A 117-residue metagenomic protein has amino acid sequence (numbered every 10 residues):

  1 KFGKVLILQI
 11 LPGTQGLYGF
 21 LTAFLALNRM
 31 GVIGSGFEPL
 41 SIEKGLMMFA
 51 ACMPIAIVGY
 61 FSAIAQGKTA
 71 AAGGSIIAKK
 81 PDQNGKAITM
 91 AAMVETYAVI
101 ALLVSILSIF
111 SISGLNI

Functional and structural regions predicted by a protein language model:
K1-I117: Hydrophobic, small-residue-rich transmembrane alpha-helices and their short perimembrane loops in multi-pass membrane
